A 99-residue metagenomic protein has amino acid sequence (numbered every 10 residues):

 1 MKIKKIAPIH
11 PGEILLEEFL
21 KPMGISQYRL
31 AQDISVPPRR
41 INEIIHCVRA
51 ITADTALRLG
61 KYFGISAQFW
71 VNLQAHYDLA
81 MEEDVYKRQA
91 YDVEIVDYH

Functional and structural regions predicted by a protein language model:
M1-I25, N72: A short, Lys/Arg-rich alpha-helix, primarily the initiator
G24-E43: Short alpha-helical DNA-recognition segment
P37, V48, F63, Q74-Y77: The DNA-recognition helices of helix-turn-helix-type DNA-binding domains
V48-K61: Short, basic-rich loop-to-helix N-cap that marks the start of a DNA-contacting helix
I65-E83: Short C-terminal boundary/hinge segments that cap the last helix of small helical domains
V85-Q89: Conserved small/polar residues in nucleotide/adenosyl-binding loops
A90-H99: Short juxta-domain linker segments that transition from a proline/glycine-rich, charged coil into a short amphipathic
